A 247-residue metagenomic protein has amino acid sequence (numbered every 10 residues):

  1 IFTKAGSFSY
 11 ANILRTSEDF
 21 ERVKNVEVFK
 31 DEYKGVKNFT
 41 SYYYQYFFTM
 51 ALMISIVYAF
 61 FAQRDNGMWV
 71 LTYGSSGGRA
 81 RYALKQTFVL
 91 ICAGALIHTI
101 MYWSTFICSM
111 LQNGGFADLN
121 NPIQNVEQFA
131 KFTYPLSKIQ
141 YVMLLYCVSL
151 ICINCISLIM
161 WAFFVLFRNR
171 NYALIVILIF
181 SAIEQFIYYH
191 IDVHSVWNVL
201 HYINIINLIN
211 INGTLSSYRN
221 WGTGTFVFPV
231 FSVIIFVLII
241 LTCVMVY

Functional and structural regions predicted by a protein language model:
K4-Q63, L84-L166, F186, N207-S232: Secretory targeting signals
Y73-R79: Short helix-to-coil transition segments within interhelical loops that connect adjacent transmembrane helices
R79, N169-R170: Membrane-helix interface/capping residues of multi-pass secondary transporters
A162-L166, V233-Y247: Junction motif at the cytosolic side of a transmembrane helix
N171-E184, H201-N204: Central hydrophobic cores of alpha-helical transmembrane segments in multi-pass integral membrane proteins
D192-L200: A cytosolic-side transmembrane-helix exit/cap motif
